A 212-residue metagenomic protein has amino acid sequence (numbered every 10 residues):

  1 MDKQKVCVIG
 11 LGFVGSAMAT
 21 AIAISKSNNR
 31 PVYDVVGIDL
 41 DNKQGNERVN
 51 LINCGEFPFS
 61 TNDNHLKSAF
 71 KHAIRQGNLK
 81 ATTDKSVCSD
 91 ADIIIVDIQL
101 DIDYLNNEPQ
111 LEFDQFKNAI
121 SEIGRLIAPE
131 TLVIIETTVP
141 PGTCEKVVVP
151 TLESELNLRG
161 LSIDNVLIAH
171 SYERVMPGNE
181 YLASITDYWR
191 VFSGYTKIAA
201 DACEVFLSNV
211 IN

Functional and structural regions predicted by a protein language model:
M1-P58: NAD(P)+-binding Rossmann beta1-loop-alpha1 motif at the extreme N-terminus of oxidoreductases
K5, D92-I93, L132: Structural motif
D34, N78-K80, L167: Conserved beta-strand segments of alpha/beta enzyme cores
T61-I93, Q99-I102, G124: A structured beta-alpha segment of the ubiquitous adenosine-cofactor-binding alpha/beta core
D90-A91, E130, Y188: Local beta-strand N-terminus motif with an aromatic residue
I94-V96, I135, S193: Redox-cofactor binding/interface segments in oxidoreductases and associated redox assembly factors
I102-R174: Rossmann-like NAD(P)(H) cofactor-binding subdomain of soluble oxidoreductases
P150-S171, V175-N212: Internal alpha-helical scaffold of NAD(P)-dependent oxidoreductase catalytic cores
